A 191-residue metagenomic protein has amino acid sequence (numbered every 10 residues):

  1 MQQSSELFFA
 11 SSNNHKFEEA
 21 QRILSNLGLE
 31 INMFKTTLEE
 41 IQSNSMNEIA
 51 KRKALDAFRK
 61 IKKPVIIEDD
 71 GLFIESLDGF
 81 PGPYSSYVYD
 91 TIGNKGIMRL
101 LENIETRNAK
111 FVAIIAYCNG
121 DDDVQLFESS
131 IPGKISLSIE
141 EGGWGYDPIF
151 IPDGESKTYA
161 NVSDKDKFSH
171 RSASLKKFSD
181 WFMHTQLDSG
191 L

Functional and structural regions predicted by a protein language model:
Q2-F8, H15-L191: Anionic-ligand binding patches
